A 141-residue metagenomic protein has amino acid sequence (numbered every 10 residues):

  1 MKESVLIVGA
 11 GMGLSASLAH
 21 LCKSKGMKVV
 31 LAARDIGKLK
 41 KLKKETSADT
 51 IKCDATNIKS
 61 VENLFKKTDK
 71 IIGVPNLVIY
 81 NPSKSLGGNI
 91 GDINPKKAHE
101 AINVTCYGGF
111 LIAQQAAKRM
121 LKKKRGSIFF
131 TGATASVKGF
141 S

Functional and structural regions predicted by a protein language model:
G11-M12: Conserved glycine-rich cofactor-binding loop
K25, I71-I72, G88-N89, Q115-K124: A short helix-coil junction within the Rossmann-fold of NAD(P)-dependent oxidoreductases
M27-K40: Conserved glycine-rich Rossmann-like NAD(P)H-binding loop of the short-chain dehydrogenase/reductase
E45-K59: Rossmann-fold cofactor-recognition segment
L64, I79, G108, I112-A116: Hydrophobic positions on the long internal alpha-helix of Rossmann-like NAD(P)-dependent oxidoreductase domains
I79-G87: Conserved NAD(P)H cofactor-binding loop of Rossmann-fold oxidoreductase domains
K84, G91-L111, F129: Catalytic Tyr-X3-Lys loop
S127-S141: Catalytic loop of short-chain dehydrogenase/reductase
